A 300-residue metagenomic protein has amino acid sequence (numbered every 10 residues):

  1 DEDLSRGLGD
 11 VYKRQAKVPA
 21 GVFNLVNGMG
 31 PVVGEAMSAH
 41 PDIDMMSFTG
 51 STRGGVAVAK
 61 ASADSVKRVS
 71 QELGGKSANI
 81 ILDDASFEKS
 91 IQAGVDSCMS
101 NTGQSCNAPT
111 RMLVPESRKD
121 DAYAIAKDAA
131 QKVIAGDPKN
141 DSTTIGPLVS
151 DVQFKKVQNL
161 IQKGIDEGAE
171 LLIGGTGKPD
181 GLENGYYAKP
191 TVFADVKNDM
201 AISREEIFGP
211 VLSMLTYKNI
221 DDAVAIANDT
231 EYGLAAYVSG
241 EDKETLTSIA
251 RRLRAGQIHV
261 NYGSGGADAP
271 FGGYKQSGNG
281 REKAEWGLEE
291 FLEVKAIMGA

Functional and structural regions predicted by a protein language model:
D1-Y12: Single conserved hydrophobic/aromatic residue that forms the stacking wall/gate of nucleotide- or nucleobase-binding
N24-D44: A structured beta-alpha segment of the ubiquitous adenosine-cofactor-binding alpha/beta core
V26-M29, T49, S97, G240 (+2 more regions): Conserved residues at the C-terminal ends of beta-strands
G30-V33, G75, K218-I220: Short helix-initiation/N-cap motifs at beta->coil->alpha
P31-V32, R53-G54, D64, E244-T245 (+1 more regions): Short alpha-helical
A39, M45, R53-K197, V260: ALDH superfamily catalytic-core signature
I43, I80, I134, I161 (+2 more regions): Conserved C-terminal structural/oligomerization subdomain of aldehyde/semialdehyde dehydrogenase
